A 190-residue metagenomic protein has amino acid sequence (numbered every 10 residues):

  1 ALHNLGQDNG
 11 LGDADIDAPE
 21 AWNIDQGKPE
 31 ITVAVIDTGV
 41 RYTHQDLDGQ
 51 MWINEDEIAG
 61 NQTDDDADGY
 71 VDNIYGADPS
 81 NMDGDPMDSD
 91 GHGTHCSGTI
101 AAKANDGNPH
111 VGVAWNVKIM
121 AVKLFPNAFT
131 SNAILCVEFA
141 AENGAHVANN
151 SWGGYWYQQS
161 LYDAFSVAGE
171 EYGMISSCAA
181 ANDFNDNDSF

Functional and structural regions predicted by a protein language model:
A1-L5, A21, G76, C96 (+3 more regions): Tryptophan-centric aromatic hotspots in well-structured domains and transmembrane helices
A1-T32, V40-D46, Q50: Protease zymogen maturation seam
D15, E20, D46, Q50 (+4 more regions): Conserved beta-strand positions that form and line the central face of beta-propeller blades
A18, E30-T32, D48, I74 (+4 more regions): A structure-centric signal for secondary-structure junctions around beta-strands
A21, I36-T43, D56-D68, M82-D85 (+4 more regions): Flexible, small-residue-rich helix->loop connector segments that border functional cores
N23-P29, T38, D46, D90-G91 (+2 more regions): Substrate-binding/access-modulating region of protease and related hydrolase catalytic domains
I53, D78-N81, A121, C178: Structural signal for conserved beta-strand scaffold positions within catalytic alpha/beta enzyme cores
